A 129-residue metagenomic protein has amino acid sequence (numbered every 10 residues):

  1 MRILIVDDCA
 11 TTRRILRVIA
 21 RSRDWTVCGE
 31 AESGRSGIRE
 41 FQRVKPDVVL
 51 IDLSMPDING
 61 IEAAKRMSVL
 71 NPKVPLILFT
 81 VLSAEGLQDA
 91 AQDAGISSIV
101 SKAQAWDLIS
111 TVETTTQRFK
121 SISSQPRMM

Functional and structural regions predicted by a protein language model:
V6-D7, A31, V49: Conserved sequence signature across two-component system core domains
A10-G29: Two-component/phosphorelay signaling modules centered on CheY-like receiver
S33-S36, N59-E62: Acidic catalytic/metal-coordinating carboxylates
V44-L50: Active-site beta3 strand of CheY-like receiver
P56, A84: The feature encodes the CheY-like receiver
G60, A91-S97: As written
L108-S123: Receiver (REC) domain switch/output surface
